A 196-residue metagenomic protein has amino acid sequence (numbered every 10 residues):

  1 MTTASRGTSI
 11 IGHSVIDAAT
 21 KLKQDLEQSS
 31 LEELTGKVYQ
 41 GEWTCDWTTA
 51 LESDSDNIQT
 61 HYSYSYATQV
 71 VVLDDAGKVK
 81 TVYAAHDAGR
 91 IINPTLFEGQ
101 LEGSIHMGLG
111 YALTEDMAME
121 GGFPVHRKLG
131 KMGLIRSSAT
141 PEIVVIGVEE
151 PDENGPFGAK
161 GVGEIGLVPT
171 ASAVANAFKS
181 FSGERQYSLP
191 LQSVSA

Functional and structural regions predicted by a protein language model:
M1-I105, Y111-S137, S188-A196: Cofactor-centric catalytic regions
I11, L167-V174: Hydrophobic (often cysteine-bearing) scaffold residues that line and stabilize catalytic clefts of nucleotide/cofactor
I91-F97, G155-G166: A short glycine/serine-rich beta->alpha loop
R136-A159: Generic long, charged, amphipathic alpha-helical segments
F178: N-terminal cationic and glycine-rich segments that engage phosphates or anionic surfaces
G183: Conformational-control "hinges and anchors"
